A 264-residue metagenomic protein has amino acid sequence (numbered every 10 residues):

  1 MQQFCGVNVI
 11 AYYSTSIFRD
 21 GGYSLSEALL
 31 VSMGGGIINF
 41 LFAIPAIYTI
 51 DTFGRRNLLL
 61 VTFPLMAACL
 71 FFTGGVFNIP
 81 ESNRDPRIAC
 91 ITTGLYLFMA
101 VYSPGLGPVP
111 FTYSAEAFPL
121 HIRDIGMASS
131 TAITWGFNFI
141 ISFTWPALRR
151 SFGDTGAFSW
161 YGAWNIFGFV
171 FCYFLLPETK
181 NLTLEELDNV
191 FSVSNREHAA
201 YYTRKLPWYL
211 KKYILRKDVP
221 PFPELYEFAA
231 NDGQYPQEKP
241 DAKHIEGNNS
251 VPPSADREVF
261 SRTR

Functional and structural regions predicted by a protein language model:
M1-R264: Alpha-helical transmembrane bundle of multi-pass membrane proteins
